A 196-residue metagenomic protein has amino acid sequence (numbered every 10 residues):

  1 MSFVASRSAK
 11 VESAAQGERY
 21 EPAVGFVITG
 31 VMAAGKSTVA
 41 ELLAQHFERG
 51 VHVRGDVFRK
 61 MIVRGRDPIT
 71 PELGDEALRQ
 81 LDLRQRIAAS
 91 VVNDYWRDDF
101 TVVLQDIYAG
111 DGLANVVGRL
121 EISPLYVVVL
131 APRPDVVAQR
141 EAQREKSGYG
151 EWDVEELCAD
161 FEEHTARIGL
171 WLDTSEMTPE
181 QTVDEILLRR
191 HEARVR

Functional and structural regions predicted by a protein language model:
I28: Hydrophobic anchor at the beta1->P-loop junction of P-loop NTPases
V31: P-loop (Walker A) phosphate-binding loop of NTP-binding proteins
A34: ATP-binding Walker
S37: Walker A/P-loop
E41-I87: Conserved substrate/cofactor phosphate-moiety recognition/catalytic segment in nucleotide-dependent phosphotransferases
R79-S123: Glycine-rich phosphate-binding loop used to anchor ATP phosphates in small-molecule kinases, encompassing both
D106, E121-E141, L172: Conserved phosphate-donor/acceptor-positioning beta-strand/loop module used by diverse small-molecule
Q143-R196: Small-molecule kinase domains that catalyze NTP-dependent phosphoryl transfer to phosphate-bearing small molecules
